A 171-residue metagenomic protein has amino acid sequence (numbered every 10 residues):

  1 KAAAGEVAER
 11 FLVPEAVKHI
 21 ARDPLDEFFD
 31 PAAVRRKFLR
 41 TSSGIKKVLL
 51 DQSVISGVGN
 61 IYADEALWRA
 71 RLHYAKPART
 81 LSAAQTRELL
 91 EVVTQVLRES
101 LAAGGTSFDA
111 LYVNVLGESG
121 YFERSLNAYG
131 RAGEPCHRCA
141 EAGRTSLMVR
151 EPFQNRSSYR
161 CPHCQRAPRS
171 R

Functional and structural regions predicted by a protein language model:
K1-R171: Structured catalytic/nucleic-acid-binding cores of DNA maintenance enzymes
